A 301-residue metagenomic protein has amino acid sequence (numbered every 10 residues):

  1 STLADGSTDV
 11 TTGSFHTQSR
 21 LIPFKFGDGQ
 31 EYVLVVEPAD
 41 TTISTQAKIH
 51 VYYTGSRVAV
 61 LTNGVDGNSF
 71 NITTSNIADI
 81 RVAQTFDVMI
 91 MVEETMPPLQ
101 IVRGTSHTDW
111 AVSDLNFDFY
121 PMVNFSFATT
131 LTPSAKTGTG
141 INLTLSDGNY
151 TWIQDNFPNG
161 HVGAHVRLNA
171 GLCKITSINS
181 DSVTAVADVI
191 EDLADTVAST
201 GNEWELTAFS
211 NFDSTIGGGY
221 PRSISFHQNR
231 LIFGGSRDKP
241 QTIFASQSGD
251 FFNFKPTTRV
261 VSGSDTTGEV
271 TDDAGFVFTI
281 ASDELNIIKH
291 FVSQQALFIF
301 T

Functional and structural regions predicted by a protein language model:
T2-F24, A59-T73, F119, E203-T301: Beta-propeller and closely related beta-pinwheel folds
V10, A59, R103, W110-E203: Autoprocessing Asn-cyclization modules and mimics
F15, Q30, T45, T85 (+7 more regions): Repetitive beta-strand solenoid architecture
F26, E31-V60: Nucleic acid-processing catalytic cores of prokaryotic defense/repair systems
Q30-T42, D87-E93, L231-G235, K289-T301: Short beta-strand elements that form the blades of beta-propeller/WD-repeat-like and other beta-sheet-rich scaffold
D40-Y52, P97-V102, K239-S248: Structural motif
Y53-T130, L172, V189-I190: Beta-strand-rich solenoidal segments
E94-M96, D181, E191-L193, R237-K239: Acidic glycine-/aspartate-rich tracts in secreted/extracellular proteins
